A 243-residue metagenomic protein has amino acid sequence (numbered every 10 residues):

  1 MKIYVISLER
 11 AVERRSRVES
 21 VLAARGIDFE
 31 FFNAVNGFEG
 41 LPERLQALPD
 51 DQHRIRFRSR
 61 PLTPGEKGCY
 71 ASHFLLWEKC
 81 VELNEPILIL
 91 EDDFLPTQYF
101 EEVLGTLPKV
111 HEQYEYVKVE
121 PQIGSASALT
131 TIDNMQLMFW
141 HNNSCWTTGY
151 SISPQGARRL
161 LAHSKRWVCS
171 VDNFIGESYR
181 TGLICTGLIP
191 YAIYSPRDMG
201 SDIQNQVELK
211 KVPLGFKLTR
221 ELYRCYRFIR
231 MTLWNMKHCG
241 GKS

Functional and structural regions predicted by a protein language model:
M1-L90, F94-S243: An acidic/histidine-cluster motif and surrounding catalytic segment that typifies divalent-metal-assisted enzyme active
